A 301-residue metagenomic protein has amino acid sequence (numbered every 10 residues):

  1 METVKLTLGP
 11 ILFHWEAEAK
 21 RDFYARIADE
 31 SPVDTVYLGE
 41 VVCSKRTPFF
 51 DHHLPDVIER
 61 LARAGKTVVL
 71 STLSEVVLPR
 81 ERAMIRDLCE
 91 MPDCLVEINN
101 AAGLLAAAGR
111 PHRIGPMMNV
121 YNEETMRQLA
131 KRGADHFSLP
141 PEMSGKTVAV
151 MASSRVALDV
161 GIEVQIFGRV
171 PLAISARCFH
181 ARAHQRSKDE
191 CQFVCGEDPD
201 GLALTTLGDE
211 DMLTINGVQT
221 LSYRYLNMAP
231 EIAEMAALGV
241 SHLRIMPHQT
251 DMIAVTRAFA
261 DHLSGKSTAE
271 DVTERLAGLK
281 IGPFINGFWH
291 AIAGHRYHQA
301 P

Functional and structural regions predicted by a protein language model:
M1-V120, E124, S138, G145-P301: Active-site pocket-lining/capping segments in soluble small-molecule metabolic enzymes
R132-D135, P141: A cross-taxonomic marker for long C-terminal extensions/tails that follow the last structured domain
